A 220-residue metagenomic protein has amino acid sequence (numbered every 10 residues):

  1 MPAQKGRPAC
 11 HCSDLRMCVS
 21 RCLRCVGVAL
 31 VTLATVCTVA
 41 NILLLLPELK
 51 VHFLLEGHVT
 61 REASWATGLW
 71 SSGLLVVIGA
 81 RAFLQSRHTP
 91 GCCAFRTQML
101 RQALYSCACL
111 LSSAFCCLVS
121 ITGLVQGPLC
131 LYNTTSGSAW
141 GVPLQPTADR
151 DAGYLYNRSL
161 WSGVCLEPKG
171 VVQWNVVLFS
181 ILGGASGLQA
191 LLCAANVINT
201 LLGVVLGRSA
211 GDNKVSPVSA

Functional and structural regions predicted by a protein language model:
M1-D14, C92-F95, P143, D149 (+2 more regions): Intrinsically disordered cytoplasmic terminal tails of membrane proteins
P2-C107: N-terminal helical submodule of small eukaryotic multi-pass membrane proteins
G27-A34, S106-C109, S113, F179 (+2 more regions): Residues within membrane-spanning alpha-helices of integral membrane proteins, especially the hydrophobic core/packing
C37, L43, K50-F53, P128-Y132 (+3 more regions): Short, flexible/disordered secondary-structure transition segments
T38-L45, S71-G91, C109-L124, Y154-L160 (+1 more regions): Cytoplasm-facing ends of alpha-helical transmembrane segments in multi-pass membrane proteins
H58-R61, A94-F95, L104-I181: Disulfide- and glycan-decorated extracellular loop modules of small multi-pass membrane proteins, especially 4-TM
P168-S209: A hydrophobic membrane-anchoring alpha-helix module
